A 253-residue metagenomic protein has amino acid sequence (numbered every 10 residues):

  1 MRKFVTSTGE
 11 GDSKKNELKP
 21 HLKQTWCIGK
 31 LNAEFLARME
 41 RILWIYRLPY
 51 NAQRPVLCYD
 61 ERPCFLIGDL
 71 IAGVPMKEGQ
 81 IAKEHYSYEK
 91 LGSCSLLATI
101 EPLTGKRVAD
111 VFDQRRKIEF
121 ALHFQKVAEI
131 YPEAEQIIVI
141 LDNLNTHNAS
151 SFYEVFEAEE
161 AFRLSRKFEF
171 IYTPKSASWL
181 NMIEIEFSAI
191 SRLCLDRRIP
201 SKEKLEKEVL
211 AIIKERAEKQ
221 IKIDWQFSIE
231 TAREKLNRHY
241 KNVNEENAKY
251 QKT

Functional and structural regions predicted by a protein language model:
M1-K90, N247-T253: Charge-mixed, compositionally biased segments that are often intrinsically disordered regulatory tracts
G9, C58-D60, T99, G105 (+6 more regions): Mobile genetic element proteins and their domesticated derivatives, centered on retroelements and DNA transposons
K77-E135: Electropositive, glycine- and tryptophan-enriched low-complexity nucleic-acid-binding patches
K83-E89, E160-M182, R197-S201: RNase H-like polynucleotidyl transferase catalytic core
T104-R107, I183-K202, E215-K219: Active-site proximal helix-loop segment of RNase H-like, two-metal nucleases, encompassing DDE(D)
E135-N148: Acidic/histidine-rich, metal-coordinating catalytic segments
D142-N143, F170-R192, E203-E206, K235: RNase H-like two-metal-ion nuclease catalytic core shared by retroviral integrases and related mobile-element nucleases
K204-E215, K219-T253: C-terminal domain-tail junction helix/linker
